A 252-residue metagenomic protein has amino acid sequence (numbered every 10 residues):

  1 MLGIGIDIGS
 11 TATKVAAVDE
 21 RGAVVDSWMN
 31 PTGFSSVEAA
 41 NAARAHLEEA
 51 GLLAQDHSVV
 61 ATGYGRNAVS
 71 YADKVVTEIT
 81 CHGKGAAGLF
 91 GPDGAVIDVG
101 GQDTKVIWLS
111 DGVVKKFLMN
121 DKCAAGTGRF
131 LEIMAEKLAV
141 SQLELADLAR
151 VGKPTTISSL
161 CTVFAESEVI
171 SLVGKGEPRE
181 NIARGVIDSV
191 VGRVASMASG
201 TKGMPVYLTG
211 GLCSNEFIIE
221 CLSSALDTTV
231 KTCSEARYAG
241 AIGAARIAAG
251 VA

Functional and structural regions predicted by a protein language model:
G3-E38, A42-A45, V114-F117, D121-K122: Short glycine-rich, Thr/Ser-proximal phosphate-binding strand/loop in the N-terminal lobe of ATP-dependent enzymes
E20, M29-T32, E48-T80, K115-K116: Short beta-strand-loop/turn "lid" adjacent to the catalytic site in phosphate-handling enzymes
R44-H57, V194-P205: Phosphate/pyrophosphate-binding loops at sites that engage ATP/ADP/AMP, CoA/4′-phosphopantetheine, polyphosphate
Y64, A198-A225, A236-G240: Glycine-rich phosphate-binding loops at beta-strand->alpha-helix junctions
G65-K116, G243-A248: Conserved phosphate-binding catalytic cores of ATP/NTP-utilizing and phosphoryl-transfer enzymes
D111-I157, C161: Glycine-rich phosphate-binding loop plus the immediately following alpha-helix
F130-E132, C233-A252: Glycine-rich phosphate-binding/hydrolytic loop that grips phosphoryl groups
T162-K202, R237: Adenine-nucleotide phosphate-binding core of ATP-dependent small-molecule kinases
